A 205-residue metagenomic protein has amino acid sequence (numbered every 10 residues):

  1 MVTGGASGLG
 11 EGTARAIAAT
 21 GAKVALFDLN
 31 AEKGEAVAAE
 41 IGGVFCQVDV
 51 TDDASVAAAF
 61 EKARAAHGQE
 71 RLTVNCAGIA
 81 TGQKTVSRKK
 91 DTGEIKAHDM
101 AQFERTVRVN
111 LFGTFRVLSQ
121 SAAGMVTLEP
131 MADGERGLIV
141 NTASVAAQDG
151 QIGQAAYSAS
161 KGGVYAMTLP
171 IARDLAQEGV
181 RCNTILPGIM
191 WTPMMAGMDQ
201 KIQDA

Functional and structural regions predicted by a protein language model:
M1-A25, I171: Canonical Rossmann dinucleotide-binding motif of NAD(H)/NADP(H)-dependent dehydrogenases/reductases, specifically
T20-A36: Conserved glycine-rich Rossmann-like NAD(P)H-binding loop of the short-chain dehydrogenase/reductase
A31-E32, V48-F60, M100: The beta1-alpha1 cofactor-binding region of Rossmann-like NAD(H)/NADP(H)-dependent oxidoreductases
A57, G68, A80-E104, A123 (+3 more regions): Conserved mid-core segment of classical short-chain dehydrogenase/reductases
L118, S160, T168: Active-site helix of classical SDR
A123, R173-D174: Alpha-helical segment proximal to the catalytic Tyr-Lys
S144: Residue(s) in the substrate-gating loop at a strand-loop-helix junction that position the organic substrate next
